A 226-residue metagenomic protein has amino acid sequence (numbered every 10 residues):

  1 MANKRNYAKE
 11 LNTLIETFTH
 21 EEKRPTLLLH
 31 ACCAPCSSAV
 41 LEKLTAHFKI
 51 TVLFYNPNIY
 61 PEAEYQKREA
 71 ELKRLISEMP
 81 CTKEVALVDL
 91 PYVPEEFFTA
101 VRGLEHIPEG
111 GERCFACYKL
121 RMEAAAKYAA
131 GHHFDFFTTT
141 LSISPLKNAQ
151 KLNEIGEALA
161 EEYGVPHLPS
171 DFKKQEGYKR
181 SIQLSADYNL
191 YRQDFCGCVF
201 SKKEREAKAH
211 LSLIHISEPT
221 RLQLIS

Functional and structural regions predicted by a protein language model:
M1-A39, H47-S217: Nucleotide-activated chemistry modules centered on ATP-dependent adenylation/adenylyltransferase
L44: Aromatic pocket-lining residues of Rossmann-like dinucleotide-binding sites
I214-S226: Single conserved hydrophobic/aromatic residue that forms the stacking wall/gate of nucleotide- or nucleobase-binding
